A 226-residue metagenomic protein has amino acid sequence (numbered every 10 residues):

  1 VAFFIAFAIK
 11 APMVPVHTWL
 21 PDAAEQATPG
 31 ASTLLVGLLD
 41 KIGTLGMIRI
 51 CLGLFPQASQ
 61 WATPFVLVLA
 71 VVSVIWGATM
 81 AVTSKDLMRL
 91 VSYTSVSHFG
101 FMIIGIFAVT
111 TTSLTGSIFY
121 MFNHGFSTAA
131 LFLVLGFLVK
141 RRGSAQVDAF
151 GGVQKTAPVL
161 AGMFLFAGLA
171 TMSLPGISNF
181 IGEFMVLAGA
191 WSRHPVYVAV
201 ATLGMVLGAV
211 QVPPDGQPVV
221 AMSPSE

Functional and structural regions predicted by a protein language model:
V1-V212: Hydrophobic transmembrane alpha-helices and their helix-loop junctions in integral membrane proteins
T28, S225-E226: Generic structural signal for alpha-helix starts
V212-S225: Transmembrane alpha-helical segments of integral membrane proteins
